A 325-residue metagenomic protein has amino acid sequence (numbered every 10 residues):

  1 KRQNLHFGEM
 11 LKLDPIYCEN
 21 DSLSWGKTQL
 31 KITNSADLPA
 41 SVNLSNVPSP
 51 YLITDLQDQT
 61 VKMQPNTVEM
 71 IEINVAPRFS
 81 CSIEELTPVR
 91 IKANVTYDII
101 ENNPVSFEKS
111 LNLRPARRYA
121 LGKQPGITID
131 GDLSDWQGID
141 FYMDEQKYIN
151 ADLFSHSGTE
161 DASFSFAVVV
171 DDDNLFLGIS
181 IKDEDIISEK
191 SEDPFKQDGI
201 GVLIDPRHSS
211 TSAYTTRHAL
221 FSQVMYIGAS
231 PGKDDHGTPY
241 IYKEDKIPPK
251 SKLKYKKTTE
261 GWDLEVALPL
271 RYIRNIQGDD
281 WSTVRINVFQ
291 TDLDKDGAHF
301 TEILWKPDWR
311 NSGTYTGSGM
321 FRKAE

Functional and structural regions predicted by a protein language model:
K1-S22, S157-S165, I247-P249: Low-complexity, acidic Ser/Thr/Pro/Gly-rich terminal tails and inter-domain linkers that flank the onset of structured
N20, Q29-A36: Asparagine-centered strand-capping/turn motif at beta-strand->loop junctions
S22-Q29, L86-R90: Short, solvent-exposed loop/turn segments enriched in Ser/Thr/Gly
S24-L30, L175, W262: Structural beta-strand segments of beta-rich domains
D37-P39, T54, F195: A cross-taxa feature marking solvent-exposed loop/turn segments within ectodomains of secreted and single-pass membrane
V42-N46: Short, well-ordered beta-strand segments
V47, Y51-S82: Intrinsically disordered, low-complexity Pro/Gly/Ser/Thr-rich segments with frequent PxxP/GP/PP motifs and embedded
S80-E325: Structural preference for beta-rich elements and adjacent junctions enriched in aromatics
